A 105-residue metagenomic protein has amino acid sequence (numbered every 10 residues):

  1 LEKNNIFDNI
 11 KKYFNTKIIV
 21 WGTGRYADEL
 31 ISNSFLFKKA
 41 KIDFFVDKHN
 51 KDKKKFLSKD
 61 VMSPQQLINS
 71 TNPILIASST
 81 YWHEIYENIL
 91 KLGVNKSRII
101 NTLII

Functional and structural regions predicted by a protein language model:
L1-I105: Hydrophobic, well-ordered beta-alpha structural blocks that scaffold small-molecule cofactor pockets
